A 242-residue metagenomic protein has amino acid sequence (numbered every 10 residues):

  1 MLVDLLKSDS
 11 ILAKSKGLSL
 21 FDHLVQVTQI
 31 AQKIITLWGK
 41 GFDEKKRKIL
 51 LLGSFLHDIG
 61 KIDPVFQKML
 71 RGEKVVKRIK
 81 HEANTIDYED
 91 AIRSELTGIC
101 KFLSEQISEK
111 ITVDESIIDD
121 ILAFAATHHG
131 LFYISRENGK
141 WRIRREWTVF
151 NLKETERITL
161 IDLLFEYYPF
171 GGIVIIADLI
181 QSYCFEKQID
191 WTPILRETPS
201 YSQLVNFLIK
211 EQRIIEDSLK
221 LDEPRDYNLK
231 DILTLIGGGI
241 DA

Functional and structural regions predicted by a protein language model:
V3-L18: Catalytic zinc-binding patch centered on the HExxH motif and its immediate surroundings that defines zinc-dependent
A13-K14, K40-S218, G237: Divalent metal-dependent catalytic cores for phosphoryl transfer on phosphate-bearing substrates
S19-D22, I79-K80: Aromatic- and histidine-enriched alpha-helix N-cap/loop-to-helix transition segments that scaffold the rims
F21, L50, Y168, Y227-N228: Intrinsically disordered, low-complexity Ser/Thr/Pro/Gly-rich regulatory segments
F21, Q29-G39, I49, I62: Short, surface-exposed loop/strand segments
T234, I240-A242: Walker A/P-loop
